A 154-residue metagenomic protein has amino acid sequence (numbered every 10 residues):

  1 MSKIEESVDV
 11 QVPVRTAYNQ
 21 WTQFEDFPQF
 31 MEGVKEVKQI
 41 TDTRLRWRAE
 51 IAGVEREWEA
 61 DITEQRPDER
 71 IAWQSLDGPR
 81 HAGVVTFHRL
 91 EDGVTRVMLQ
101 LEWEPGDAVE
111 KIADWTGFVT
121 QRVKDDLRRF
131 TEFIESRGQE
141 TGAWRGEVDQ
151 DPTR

Functional and structural regions predicted by a protein language model:
M1-R44, R129-G138, D149-R154: Hydrophobic ligand-binding cavity/cleft-lining segments
K3-S7, R44, E57, R70 (+2 more regions): Intrinsic-disorder/low-complexity, polar/charged segments enriched in Ser/Thr/Lys/Arg/Asp/Glu/Gln
Q39-R46, Q65-W73: Short, hydrophobic/aromatic-rich segments at coil-to-beta transitions
A49-G53, S75-D77: Short acidic, glycine-rich loop/turn motifs
A52-E59, P105-V109: Short, cysteine-centered beta-strand-loop-beta hairpins and adjacent loop/turn segments enriched in charged/polar
T63-E64, A72-E132, S136, T141-A143 (+1 more regions): Beta-strand/loop substructures that line and gate deep hydrophobic ligand-binding cavities in soluble
